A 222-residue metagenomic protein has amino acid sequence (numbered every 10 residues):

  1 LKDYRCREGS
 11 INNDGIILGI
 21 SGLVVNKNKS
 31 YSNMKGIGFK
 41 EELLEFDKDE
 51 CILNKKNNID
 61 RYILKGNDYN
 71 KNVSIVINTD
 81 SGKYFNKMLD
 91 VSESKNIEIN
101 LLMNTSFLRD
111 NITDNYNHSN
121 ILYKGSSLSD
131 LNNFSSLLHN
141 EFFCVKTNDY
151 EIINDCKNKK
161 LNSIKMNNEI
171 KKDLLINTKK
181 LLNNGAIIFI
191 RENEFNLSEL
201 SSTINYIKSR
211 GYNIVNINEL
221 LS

Functional and structural regions predicted by a protein language model:
L1-I75, K83-N86, D90-I99, N183-S222: Terminal accessory/targeting
K71-V73, S81-L174, T178, L182-I188 (+1 more regions): Metal-dependent polysaccharide deacetylase catalytic core of the NodB/CE4 family, i.e., the active-site-bearing domain
N78: N-terminal beta1-alpha1 ligand-phosphate binding loop
